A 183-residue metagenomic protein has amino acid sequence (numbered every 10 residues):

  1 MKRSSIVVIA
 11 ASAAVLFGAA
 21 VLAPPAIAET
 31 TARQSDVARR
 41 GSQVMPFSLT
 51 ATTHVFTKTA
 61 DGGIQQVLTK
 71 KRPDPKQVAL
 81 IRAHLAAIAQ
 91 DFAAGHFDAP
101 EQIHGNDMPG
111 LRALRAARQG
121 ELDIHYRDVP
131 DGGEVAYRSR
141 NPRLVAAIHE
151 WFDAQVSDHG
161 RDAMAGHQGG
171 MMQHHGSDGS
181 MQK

Functional and structural regions predicted by a protein language model:
M1-A11: Bacterial N-terminal signal peptides that target proteins for export
S5, V15-K183: Intrinsically disordered, low-complexity terminal tails/loops enriched in metal-binding residues
